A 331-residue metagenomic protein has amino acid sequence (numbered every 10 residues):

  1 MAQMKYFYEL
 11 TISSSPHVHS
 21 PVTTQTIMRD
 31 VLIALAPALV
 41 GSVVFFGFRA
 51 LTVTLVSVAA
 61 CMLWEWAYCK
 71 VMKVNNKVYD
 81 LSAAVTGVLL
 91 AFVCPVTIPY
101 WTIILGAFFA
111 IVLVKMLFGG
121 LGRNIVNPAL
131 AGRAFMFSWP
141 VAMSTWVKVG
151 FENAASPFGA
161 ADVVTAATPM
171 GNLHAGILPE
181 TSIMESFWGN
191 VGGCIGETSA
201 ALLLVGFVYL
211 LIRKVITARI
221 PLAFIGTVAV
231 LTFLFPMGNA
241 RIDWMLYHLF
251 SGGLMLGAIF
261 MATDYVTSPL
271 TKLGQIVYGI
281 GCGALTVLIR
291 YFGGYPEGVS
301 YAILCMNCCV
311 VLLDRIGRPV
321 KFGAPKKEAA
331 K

Functional and structural regions predicted by a protein language model:
M1-M62, A329-A330: N-terminal signal-anchor module of multipass membrane proteins
A34-G41, W64-E65, A83-A91, A107-I111 (+4 more regions): Hydrophobic, membrane-inserted alpha-helices
G47-A59, T97-G106, S186, N190-A200 (+1 more regions): Structural signature of hydrophobic alpha-helical transmembrane segments
L63-V74, I111-G122, V205-K214, I259-S268: C-terminal ends of transmembrane helices
N76-T86, I103-F108, R123-A134, A218-G226 (+2 more regions): Cytoplasmic-side transmembrane-helix entry/capping segments in multi-pass membrane proteins
S82-A83, V88-V93, I98-F158: Membrane-interface helix-loop-helix junctions at boundaries between adjacent transmembrane segments
R123-L204: Long hydrophobic alpha-helical segments that form multi-pass transmembrane helix bundles in integral membrane proteins
I125, A129, M245-G253, Q275 (+1 more regions): Loop-to-transmembrane alpha-helix initiation sites
